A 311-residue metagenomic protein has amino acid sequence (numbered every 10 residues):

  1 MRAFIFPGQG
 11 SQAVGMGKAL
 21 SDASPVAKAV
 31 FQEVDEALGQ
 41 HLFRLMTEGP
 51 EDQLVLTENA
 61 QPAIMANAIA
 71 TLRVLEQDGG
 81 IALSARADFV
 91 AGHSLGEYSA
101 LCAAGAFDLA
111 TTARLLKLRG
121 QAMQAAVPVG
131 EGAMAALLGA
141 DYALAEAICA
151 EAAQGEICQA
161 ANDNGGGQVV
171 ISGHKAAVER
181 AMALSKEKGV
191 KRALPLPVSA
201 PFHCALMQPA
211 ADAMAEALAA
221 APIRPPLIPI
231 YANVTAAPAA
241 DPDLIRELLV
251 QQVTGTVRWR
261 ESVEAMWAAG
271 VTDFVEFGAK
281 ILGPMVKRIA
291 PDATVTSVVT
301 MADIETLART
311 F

Functional and structural regions predicted by a protein language model:
M1-E146, L196, D273-T306: FabD-like malonyl-/acyl-CoA
Q9-Q12, L38, S84, A103-G255 (+1 more regions): Alpha/beta catalytic cores of group-transfer enzymes, especially the acyltransferase/condensing modules of polyketide
G80, R258-A265: A short, well-structured juxtamembrane/interface segment
S94, P222, G270: Conserved functional loop/turn residues at catalytic and ligand-binding sites
A152, T306-F311: Short amphipathic alpha-helix with an adjacent loop that forms part of the alpha/beta core around
K186, W267-G270: Non-catalytic positions within long, well-ordered alpha-helices that form the structural scaffold/packing of enzyme
